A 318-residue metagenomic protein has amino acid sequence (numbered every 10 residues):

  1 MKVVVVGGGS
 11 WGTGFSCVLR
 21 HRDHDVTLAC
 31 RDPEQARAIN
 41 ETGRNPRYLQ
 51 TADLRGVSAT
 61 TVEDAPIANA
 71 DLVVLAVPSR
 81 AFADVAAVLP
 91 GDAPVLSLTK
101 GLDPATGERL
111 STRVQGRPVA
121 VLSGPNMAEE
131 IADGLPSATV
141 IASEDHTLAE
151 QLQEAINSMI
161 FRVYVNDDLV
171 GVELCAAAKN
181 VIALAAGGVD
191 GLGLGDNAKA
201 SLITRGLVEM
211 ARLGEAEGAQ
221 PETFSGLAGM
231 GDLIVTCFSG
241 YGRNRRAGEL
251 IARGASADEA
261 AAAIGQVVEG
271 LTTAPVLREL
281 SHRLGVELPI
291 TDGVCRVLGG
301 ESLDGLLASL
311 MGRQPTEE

Functional and structural regions predicted by a protein language model:
M1-A52, S58-A59: NAD(P)+-binding Rossmann beta1-loop-alpha1 motif at the extreme N-terminus of oxidoreductases
G9, T13, P33, T60 (+19 more regions): Electropositive phosphate-/nucleotide-binding environments in soluble metabolic enzymes
A52-D53, A59-P136, L152-E154: Rossmann-like NAD(P)(H) cofactor-binding subdomain of soluble oxidoreductases
S97, P118-S123, V163-D167, G226 (+1 more regions): General beta-strand structural signal in soluble alpha/beta enzymes
G116-V119, P136-T223: Internal alpha-helical scaffold of NAD(P)-dependent oxidoreductase catalytic cores
K179, A186-G187, E215-S225, G229 (+1 more regions): NAD(P)-dependent Rossmann-like dehydrogenase/reductase catalytic/cofactor-binding core
